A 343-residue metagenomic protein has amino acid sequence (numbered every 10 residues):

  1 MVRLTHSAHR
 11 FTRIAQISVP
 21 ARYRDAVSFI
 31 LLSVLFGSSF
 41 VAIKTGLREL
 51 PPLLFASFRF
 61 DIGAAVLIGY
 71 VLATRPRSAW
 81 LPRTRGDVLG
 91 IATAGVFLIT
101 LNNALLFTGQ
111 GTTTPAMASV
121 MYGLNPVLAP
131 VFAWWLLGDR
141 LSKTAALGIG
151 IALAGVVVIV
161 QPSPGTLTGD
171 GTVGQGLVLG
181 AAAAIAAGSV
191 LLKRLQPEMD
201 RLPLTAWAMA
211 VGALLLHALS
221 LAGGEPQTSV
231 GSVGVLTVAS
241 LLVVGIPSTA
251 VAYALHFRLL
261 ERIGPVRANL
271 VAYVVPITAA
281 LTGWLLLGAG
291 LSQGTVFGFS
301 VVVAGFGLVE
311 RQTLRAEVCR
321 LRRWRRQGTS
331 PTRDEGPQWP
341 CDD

Functional and structural regions predicted by a protein language model:
M1-L31, A64-A94, F107, R140-A146 (+6 more regions): Membrane-interface interhelical linkers
V2-R3, F132, L141-P164, V173 (+3 more regions): Hydrophobic transmembrane alpha-helices of multi-pass small-molecule transport proteins
I30, V34-S38, A42, Y70 (+8 more regions): Hydrophobic alpha-helical transmembrane segments of multi-pass membrane transport proteins, especially secondary
L32-A65, T114, A187-G212, V230: Juxtamembrane helix-loop-helix junctions in multi-pass membrane proteins
G46, F55, R59, G109 (+6 more regions): Hydrophobic/aromatic residues within transmembrane alpha-helices of multi-pass small-molecule transporters
P51-A65, T108-V127, D170-A184, G234-T249 (+3 more regions): Structural signature of hydrophobic alpha-helical transmembrane segments
F58-R59, A94, M121-L124, T144-L147 (+6 more regions): Hydrophobic core positions of alpha-helical segments in small-molecule transporters and transporter systems
I62-V66, M121-A133, V211, L215 (+2 more regions): Alpha-helical transmembrane segments of compact multi-pass small-molecule transporters, enriched in specific families
